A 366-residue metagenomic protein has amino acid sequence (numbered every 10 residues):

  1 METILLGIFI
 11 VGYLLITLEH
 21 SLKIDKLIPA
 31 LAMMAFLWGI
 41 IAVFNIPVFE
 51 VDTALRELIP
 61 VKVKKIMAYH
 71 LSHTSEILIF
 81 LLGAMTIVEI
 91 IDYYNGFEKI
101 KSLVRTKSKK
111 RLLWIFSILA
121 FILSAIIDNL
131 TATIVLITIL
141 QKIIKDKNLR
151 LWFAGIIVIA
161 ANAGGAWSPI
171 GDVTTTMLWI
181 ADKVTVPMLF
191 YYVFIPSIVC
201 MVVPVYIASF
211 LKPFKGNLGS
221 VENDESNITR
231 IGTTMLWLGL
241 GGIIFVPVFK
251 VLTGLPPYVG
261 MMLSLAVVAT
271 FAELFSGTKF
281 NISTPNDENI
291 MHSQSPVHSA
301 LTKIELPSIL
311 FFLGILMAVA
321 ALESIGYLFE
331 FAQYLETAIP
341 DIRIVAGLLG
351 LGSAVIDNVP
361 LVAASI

Functional and structural regions predicted by a protein language model:
M1, S21-L27, T53-I77, V186-I195 (+4 more regions): Interfacial loop-to-helix junctions that mark the boundaries of transmembrane helices in multi-pass membrane
E2-I4, T74-I77, V104-I118, K145-F153 (+3 more regions): Membrane-interfacial loop-to-helix junctions in multi-pass transporters
T3-G12, K23-E57, T74-T86, G232-G242 (+2 more regions): Hydrophobic mid-bilayer segments of alpha-helices in multi-pass membrane transport proteins, especially secondary
I4-L5, K147, L151, W167-S168 (+3 more regions): Juxtamembrane and boundary regions of transmembrane helices in multi-pass small-molecule transporters and channels
L37-V48, L71-S72, L123-A160, G164 (+3 more regions): Membrane-interfacial helix-loop connectors
I41-Y69, M85-S102, I122-I134, A321 (+1 more regions): Transmembrane alpha-helix boundary signature
A84-E89, F116-N129, A160-A166, P196-P204 (+1 more regions): Helix-loop-helix module between adjacent transmembrane segments
Y94, K101-L103, F116, V246 (+1 more regions): Transmembrane helical segments that form the transport core of multi-pass membrane transport proteins
